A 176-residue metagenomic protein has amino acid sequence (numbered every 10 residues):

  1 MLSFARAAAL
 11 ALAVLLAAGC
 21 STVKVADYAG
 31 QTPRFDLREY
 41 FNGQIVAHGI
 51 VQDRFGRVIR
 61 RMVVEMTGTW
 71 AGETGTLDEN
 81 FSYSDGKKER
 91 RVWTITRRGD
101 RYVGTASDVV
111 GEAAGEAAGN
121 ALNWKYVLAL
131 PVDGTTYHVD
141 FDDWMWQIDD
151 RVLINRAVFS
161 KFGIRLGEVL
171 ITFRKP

Functional and structural regions predicted by a protein language model:
M1-A9: Bacterial N-terminal signal peptides that target proteins for export
L16-G19: C-terminal motif of bacterial Sec signal peptides marking the signal peptidase cleavage site
S21-K24: Bacterial signal peptide processing site
Y28, V58-V64, T136-F141, R165-V169: Amphipathic hydrophobic-ligand
Y28-Q44: N-terminal helix-cap/turn-to-beta initiation motif at the start of protein domains
F41-G49, N155: A short, Trp-centered hydrophobic/proline-enriched beta-strand micro-motif
H48, Q52-V132: Central antiparallel beta-sheet cores of small beta-barrel/beta-sandwich binding domains
D142, W146-P176: Glycine-rich, aromatic-bearing surface loops/beta-hairpins
